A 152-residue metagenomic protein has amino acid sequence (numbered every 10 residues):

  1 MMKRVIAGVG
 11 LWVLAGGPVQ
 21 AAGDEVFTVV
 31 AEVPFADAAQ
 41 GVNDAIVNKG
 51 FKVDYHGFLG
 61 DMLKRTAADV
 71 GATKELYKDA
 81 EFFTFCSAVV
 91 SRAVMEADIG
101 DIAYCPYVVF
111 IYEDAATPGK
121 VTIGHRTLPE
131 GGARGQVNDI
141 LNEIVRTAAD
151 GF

Functional and structural regions predicted by a protein language model:
M1-R4: Positively charged n-region of N-terminal signal peptides that target proteins for export
I6-G16: Bacterial N-terminal signal peptides
A21-G50, G57-G60: Terminal, regulation- and interaction-focused segments at domain boundaries
A31-A39, H56, T73-L76, D101 (+2 more regions): Solvent-exposed, acidic/flexible segments
V42, K49-V53, A67, V145-F152: Sec/Tat-exported extracytoplasmic proteins
F58-Y104: Compact, glycine-rich, soluble single-domain proteins
Y104-P129: Beta-strand/loop substructures that line and gate deep hydrophobic ligand-binding cavities in soluble
V121-F152: C-terminal partner/receptor-binding element of secreted or periplasmic proteins
